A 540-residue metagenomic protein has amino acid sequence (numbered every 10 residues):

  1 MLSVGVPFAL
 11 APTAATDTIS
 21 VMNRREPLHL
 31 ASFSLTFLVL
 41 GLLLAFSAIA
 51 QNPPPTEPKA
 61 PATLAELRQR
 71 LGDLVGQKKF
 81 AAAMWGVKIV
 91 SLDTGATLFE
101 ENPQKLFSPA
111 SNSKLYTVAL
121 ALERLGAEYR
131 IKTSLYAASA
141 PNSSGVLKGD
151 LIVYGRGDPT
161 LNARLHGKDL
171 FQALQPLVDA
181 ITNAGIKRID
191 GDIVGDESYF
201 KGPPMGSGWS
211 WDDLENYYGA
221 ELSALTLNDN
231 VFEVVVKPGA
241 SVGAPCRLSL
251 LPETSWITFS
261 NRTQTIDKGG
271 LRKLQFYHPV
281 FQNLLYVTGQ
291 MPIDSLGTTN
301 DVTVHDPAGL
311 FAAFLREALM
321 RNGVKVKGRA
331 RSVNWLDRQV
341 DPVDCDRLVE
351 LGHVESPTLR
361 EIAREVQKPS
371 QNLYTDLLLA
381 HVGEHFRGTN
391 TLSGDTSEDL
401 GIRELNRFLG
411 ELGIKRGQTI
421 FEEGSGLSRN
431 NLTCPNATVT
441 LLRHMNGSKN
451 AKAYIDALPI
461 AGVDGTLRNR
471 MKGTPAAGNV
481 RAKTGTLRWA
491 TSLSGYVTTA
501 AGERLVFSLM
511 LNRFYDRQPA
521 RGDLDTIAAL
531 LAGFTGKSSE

Functional and structural regions predicted by a protein language model:
S32-S47: Bacterial N-terminal signal peptides
Q51-Q77, E123-R416, A500-A501, D523 (+1 more regions): Conserved serine DD-peptidase/penicillin-binding transpeptidase domain and beta-lactam-recognizing active-site
Q77-E101, R331: A short, well-structured edge-of-sheet supersecondary motif
G95, K114-V118, I193, L225 (+6 more regions): Residue-level preference for non-acidic, small/hydrophobic
L98-E100, Q172, P369-N372, L379-E540: Small-residue-rich helix-loop
E100-L120: Short active-site loop at a secondary-structure junction that contains or immediately precedes the catalytic residue(s)
N102-F107, D301, S425-S428: A short glycine/serine-rich beta->alpha loop
